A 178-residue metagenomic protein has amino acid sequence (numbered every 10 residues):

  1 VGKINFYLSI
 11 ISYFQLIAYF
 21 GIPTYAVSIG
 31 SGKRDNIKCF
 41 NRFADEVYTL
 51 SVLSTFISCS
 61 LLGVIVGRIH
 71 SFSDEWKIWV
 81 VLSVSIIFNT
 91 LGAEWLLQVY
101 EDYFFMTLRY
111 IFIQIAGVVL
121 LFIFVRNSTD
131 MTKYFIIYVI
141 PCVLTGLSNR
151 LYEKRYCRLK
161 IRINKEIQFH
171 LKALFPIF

Functional and structural regions predicted by a protein language model:
V1-F6, K33-D45, F56-I87, N127-F135: Membrane-interface helix-capping segments at transmembrane helix termini in multi-pass transporters
G2-Y19, V143, F178: Alpha-helical transmembrane segments of polytopic membrane transporters and translocases
F6-S9, D45-V52, V80, L108-F112 (+2 more regions): Internal alpha-helical transmembrane segments of multi-pass membrane proteins, especially GPCRs
S9-S12, T55, I86, I113-V118 (+1 more regions): Residue-level recognition of pore/gate-forming positions within transmembrane alpha-helices of multi-pass
A18-D35: Helix-loop junctions and terminal segments of transmembrane helices in multi-pass membrane transport/translocation
L61-G63, L108-M131, S148-N149: Alpha-helical transmembrane segments of multi-pass membrane transporters and transport-associated inner-membrane enzymes
W76, I87-L108: Membrane-interface junctions at transmembrane-helix termini in multi-pass inner-membrane proteins
F104-L108, M131-Y138, L147-F178: Interhelical loop/hinge segments that connect adjacent transmembrane helices in multipass membrane
